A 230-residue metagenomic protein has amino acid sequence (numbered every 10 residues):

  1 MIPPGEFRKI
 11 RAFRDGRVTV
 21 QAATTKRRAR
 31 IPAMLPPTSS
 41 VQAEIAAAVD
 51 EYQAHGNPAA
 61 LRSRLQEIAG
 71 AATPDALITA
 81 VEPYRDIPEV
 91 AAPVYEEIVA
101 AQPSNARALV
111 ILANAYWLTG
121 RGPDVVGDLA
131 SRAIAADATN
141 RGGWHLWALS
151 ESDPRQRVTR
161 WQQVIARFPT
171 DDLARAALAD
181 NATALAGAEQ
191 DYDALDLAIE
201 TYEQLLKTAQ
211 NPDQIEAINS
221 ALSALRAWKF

Functional and structural regions predicted by a protein language model:
P3-A101: Long, contiguous interaction/recruitment modules in multidomain scaffold/adaptor proteins
H55-A59, Y84-V94, L118-L129, S152-Q163 (+1 more regions): Structural signature of tandem alpha-helical TPR/SEL1-like repeats, specifically the intra-repeat loop/turn
A69-A72, P103, A138, P169 (+1 more regions): Short coil turns that delineate tetratricopeptide repeat
A76, A108, G143, A174 (+1 more regions): TPR alpha-solenoid repeat register
T79-A80, L112, W147, L178 (+2 more regions): Structural register within alpha-helical repeat arrays
E97-I98, R132-A133, Q163-V164, Q204-L205: Canonical positions in the second alpha-helix
E200-F230: Terminal, low-structured helical/coil segments at or just beyond the last alpha-helical repeat
